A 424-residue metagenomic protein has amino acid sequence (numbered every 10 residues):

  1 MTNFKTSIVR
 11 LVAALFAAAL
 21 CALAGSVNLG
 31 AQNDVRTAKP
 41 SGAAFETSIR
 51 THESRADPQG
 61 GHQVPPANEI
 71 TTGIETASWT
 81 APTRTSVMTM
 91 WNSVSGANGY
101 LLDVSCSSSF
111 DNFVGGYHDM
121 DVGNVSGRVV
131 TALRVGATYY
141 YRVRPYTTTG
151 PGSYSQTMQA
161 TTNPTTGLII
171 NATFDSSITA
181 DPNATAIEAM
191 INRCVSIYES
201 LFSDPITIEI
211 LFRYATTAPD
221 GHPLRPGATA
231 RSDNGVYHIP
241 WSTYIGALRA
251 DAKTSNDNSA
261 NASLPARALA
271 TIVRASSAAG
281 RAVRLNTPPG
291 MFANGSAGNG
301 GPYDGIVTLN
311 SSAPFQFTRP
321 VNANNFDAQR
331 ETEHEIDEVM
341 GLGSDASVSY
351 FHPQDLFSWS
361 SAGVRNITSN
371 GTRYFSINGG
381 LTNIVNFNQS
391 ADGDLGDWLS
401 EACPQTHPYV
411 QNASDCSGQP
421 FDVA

Functional and structural regions predicted by a protein language model:
M1-V9: N-terminal secretory signal peptides that target proteins for export/translocation
V12-A24: Bacterial N-terminal signal peptides
P40-F45, I49-E53, D57-G96, V135 (+1 more regions): Pro/Thr/Ser/Gly-rich low-complexity, intrinsically disordered linker/stalk tracts
T80-M88, V122-G127, P314-F315: Ser/Thr- and Asn-enriched, surface-exposed coil loops between beta-strands
L101-G136, T148-T149: Recognizes extended acidic, P/S/T-rich segments that occur within or adjacent to Ig-like beta-sandwich modules
P164-E331, E338-A424: Extracellular zinc-dependent metalloprotease catalytic-domain scaffold
